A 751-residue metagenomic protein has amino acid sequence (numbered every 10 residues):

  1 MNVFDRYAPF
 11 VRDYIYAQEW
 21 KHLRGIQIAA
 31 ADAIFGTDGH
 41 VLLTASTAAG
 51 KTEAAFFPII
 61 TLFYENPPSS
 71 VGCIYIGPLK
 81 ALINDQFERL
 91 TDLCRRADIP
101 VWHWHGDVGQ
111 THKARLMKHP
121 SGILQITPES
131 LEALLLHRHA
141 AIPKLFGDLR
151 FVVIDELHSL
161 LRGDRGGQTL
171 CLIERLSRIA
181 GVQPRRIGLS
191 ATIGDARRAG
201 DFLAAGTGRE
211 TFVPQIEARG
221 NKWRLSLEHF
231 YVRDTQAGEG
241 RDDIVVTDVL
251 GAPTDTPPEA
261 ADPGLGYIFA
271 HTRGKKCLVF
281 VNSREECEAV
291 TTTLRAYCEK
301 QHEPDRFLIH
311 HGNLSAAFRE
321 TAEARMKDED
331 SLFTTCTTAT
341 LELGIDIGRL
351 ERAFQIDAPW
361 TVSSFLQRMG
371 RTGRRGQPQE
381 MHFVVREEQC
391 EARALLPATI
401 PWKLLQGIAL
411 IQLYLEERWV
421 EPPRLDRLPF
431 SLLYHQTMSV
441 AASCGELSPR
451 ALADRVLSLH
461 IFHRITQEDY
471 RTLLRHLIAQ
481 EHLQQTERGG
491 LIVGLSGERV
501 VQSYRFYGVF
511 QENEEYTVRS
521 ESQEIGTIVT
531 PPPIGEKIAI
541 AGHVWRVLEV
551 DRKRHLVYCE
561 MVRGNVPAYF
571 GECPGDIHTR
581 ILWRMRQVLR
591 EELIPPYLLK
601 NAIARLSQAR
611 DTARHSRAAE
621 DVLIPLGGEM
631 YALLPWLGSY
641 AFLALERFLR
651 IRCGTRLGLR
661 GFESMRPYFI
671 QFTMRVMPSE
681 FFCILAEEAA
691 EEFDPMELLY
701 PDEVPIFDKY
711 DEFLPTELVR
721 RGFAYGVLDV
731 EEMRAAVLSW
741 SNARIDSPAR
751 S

Functional and structural regions predicted by a protein language model:
N2-Y14, G25, A29-A49, A54-E132 (+2 more regions): Helicase motor core with emphasis on the C-terminal RecA-like subdomain
D13, P378-E380, V501, N513 (+2 more regions): Terminal, basic amphipathic appendages of nucleotide-handling enzymes
H105, P214-A218, D305-F307, G312 (+3 more regions): A generic structural motif
A261-L265, T321, K327-E329, F333-A339 (+3 more regions): Phosphate-interacting basic helix/loop segments used at nucleotide- and nucleic-acid interfaces
R284-E285, L341-E342, P359-W360, E388-Q389 (+7 more regions): Short, glycine-/Ser/Thr-/acidic-enriched flexible segments
R418-V544, E549-V550, L626-Y640, C653-E663: C-terminal accessory/connector segments of nucleic-acid motor ATPases
L491, H555-E560, L659-C683: A generic structural motif
A602, Q608-A613, A619-R652: C-terminal helical accessory/scaffold domains
